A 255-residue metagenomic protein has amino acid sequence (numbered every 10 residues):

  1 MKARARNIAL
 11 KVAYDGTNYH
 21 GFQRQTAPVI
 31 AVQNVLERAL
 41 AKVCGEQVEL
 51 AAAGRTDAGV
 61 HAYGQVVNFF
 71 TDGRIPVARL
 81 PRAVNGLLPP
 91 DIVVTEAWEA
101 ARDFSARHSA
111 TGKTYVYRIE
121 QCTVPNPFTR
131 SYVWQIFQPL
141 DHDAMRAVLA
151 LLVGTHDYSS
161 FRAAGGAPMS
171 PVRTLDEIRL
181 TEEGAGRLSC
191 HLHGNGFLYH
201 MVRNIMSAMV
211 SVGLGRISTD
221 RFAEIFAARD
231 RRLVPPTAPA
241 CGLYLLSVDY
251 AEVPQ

Functional and structural regions predicted by a protein language model:
M1-Q255: Structured-RNA-binding interfaces characteristic of tRNA pseudouridine synthases
